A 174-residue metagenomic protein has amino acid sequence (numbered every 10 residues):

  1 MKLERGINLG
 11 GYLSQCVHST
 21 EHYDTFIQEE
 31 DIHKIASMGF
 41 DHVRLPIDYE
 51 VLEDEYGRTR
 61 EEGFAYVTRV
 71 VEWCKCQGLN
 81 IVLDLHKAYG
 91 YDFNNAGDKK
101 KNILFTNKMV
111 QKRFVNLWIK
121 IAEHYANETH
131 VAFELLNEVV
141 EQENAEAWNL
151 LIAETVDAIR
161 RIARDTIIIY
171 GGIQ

Functional and structural regions predicted by a protein language model:
M1-H42: N-terminal carbohydrate-binding accessory modules
L3, K108-Q174: Active-site region of glycoside hydrolase catalytic domains
G10-Y12, D48-E50, H86-G90, L136-E138 (+1 more regions): Active-site beta-loop-alpha junctions enriched in small/polar residues
S19-H22, V51-F64, K101-Q111, L136-E146: The substrate-binding groove and active-site-proximal loops of carbohydrate-active enzymes, especially glycoside
I27, V82-D84, A132-L136: Generic enzyme active-site microenvironment
E29-D92, R113, I152-A163: Aromatic-lined substrate-binding rim segments of carbohydrate-active enzymes
